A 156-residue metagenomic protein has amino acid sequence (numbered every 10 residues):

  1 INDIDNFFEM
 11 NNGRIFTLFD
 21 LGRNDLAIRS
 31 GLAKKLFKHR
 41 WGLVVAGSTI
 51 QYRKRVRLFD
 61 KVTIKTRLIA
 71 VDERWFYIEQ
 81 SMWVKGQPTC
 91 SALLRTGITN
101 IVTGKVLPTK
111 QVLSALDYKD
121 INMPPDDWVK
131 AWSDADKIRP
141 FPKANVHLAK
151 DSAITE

Functional and structural regions predicted by a protein language model:
I1-D25, R29, K130-E156: Catalytic strand-loop segment that frames the active site of acyl-thioester-processing enzymes
R29-L32, I101: Charge-rich alpha-helical segments
K34-L43: Short, basic/aromatic beta-hairpin or loop at an interaction surface
V44-V45, V56: Low-complexity, acidic Ser/Thr/Pro/Gly-rich terminal tails and inter-domain linkers that flank the onset of structured
A46-Y52, I64: Short structured motifs
V56-K61, L68-E156: HotDog/MaoC-like acyl-thioester-processing domains
